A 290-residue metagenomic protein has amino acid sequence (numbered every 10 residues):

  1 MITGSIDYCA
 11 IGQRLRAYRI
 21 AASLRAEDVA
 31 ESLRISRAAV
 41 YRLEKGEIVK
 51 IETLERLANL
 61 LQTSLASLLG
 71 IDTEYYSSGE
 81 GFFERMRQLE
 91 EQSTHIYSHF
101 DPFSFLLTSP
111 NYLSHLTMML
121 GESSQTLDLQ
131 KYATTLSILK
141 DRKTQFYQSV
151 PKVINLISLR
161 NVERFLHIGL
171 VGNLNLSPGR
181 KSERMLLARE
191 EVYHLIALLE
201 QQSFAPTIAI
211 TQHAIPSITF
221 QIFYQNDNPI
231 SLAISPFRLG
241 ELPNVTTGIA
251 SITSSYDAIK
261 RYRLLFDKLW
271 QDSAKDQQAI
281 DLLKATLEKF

Functional and structural regions predicted by a protein language model:
M1-F83: Basic, Lys/Arg-rich alpha-helical nucleic-acid-recognition elements, primarily the DNA-binding modules of transcription
Q13, L24, S32, Y41 (+5 more regions): Generic preference for well-ordered secondary structure
S32, E52, L57-L60, E80 (+5 more regions): General N-terminal targeting signals
L61, L287-F290: C-terminal alpha-helix/helix-terminus motif
T63-E122, Q148: Charged, helix-prone or intrinsically disordered regulatory segments positioned adjacent to compact structured domains
S98-E288: Hydrophobic protein-protein interaction segments
